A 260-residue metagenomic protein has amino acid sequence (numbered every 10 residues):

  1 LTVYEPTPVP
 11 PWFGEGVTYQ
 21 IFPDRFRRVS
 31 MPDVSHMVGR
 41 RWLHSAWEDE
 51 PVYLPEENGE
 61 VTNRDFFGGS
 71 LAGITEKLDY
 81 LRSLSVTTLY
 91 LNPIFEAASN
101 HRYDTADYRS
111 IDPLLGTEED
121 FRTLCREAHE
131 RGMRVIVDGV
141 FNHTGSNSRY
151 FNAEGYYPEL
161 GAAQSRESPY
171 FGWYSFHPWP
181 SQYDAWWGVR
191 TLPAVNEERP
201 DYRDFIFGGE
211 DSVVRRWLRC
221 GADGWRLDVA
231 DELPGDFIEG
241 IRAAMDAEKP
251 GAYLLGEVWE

Functional and structural regions predicted by a protein language model:
L1-P11: Extended acidic/polar, glycine-enriched regions that form or flank non-catalytic beta-rich accessory modules
T18, F22-T87, I94-C220, G240-E248: Substrate-binding/active-site clefts of carbohydrate-active enzymes
L91, L227-V229, G256: Conserved beta-strand positions
P113-L115, A230-F237: Acidic-and-aromatic substrate-binding clefts and catalytic sites of carbohydrate-active enzymes
I136, G224-A230: Short catalytic-loop micro-motif centered on adjacent basic/acidic residues
Y253-W259: A generic structural motif
